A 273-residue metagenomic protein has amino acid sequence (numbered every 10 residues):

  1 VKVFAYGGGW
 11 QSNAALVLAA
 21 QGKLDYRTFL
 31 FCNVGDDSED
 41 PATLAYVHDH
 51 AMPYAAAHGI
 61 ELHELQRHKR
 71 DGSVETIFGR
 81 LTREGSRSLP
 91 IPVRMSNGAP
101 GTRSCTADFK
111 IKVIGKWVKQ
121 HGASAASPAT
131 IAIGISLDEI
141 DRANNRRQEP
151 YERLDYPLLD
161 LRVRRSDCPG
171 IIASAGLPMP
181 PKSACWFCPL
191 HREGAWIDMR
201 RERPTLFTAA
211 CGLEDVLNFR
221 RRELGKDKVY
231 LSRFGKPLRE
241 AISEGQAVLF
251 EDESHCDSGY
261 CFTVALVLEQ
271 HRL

Functional and structural regions predicted by a protein language model:
V1-L273: Nucleotide-activated chemistry modules centered on ATP-dependent adenylation/adenylyltransferase
